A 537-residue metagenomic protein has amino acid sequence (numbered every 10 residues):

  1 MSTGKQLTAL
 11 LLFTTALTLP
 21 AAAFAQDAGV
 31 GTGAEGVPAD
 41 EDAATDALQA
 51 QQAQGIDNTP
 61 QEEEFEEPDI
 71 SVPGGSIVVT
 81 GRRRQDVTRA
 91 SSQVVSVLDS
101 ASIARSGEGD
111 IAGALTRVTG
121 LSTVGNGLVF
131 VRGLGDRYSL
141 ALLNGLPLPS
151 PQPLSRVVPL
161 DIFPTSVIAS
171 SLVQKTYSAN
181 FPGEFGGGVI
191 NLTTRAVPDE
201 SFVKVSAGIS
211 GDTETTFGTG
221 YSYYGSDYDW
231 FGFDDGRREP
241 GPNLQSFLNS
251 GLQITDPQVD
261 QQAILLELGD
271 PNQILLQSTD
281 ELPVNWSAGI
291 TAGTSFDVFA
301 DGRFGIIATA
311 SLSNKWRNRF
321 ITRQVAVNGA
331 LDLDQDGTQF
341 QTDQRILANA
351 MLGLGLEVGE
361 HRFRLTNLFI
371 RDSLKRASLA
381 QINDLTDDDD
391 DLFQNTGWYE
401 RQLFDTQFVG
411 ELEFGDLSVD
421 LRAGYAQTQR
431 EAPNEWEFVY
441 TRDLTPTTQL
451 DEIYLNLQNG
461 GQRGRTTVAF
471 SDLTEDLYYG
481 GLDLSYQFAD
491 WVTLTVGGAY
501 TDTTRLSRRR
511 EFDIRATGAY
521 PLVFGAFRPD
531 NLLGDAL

Functional and structural regions predicted by a protein language model:
S2-T15, L19-S106, A114-G120: N-terminal Sec signal peptide and the immediately downstream disordered periplasmic leader that contains the TonB box
E62-I70, I77-G125, F130-R132, L143 (+5 more regions): N-terminal plug
S150, I162-G208, L275: A beta-strand signature from Gram-negative outer-membrane beta-barrel systems, especially the internal plug domain
V197-F202, D297-I306, E357-E360, G415-S418 (+3 more regions): Short loop/turn motifs that connect adjacent beta-strands in outer-membrane beta-barrel proteins
I209-T213, F217, A310-W316, V358-E360 (+6 more regions): Transmembrane beta-strands of outer-membrane beta-barrel pores
T215-E281, P446-T466, D513-L537: Flexible glycine-rich, low-complexity coil/linker segments exposed to the extracellular/periplasmic environment
T215-T219, K315-Q324, R364-L385, D389-D391 (+2 more regions): Outer-membrane beta-barrel and related beta-rich outer-membrane complex signature in Gram-negative bacteria
S246-S378, W398-F408: Transmembrane beta-barrel wall of Gram-negative outer-membrane proteins
